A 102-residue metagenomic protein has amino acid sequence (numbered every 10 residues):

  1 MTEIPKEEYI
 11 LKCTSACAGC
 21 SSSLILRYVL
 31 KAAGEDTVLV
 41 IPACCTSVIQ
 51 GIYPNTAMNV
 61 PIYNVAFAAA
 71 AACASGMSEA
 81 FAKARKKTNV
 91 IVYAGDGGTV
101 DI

Functional and structural regions predicted by a protein language model:
M1-I102: Cofactor-binding active-site loop characterized by glycine-rich and histidine/acidic residues
